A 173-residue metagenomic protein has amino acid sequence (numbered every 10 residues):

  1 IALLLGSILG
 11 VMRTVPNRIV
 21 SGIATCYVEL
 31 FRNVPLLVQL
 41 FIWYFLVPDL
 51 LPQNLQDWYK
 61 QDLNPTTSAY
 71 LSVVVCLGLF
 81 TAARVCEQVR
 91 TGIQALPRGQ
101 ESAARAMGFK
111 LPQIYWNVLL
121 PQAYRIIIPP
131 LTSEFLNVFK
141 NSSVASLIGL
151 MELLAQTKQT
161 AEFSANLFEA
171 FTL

Functional and structural regions predicted by a protein language model:
I1-L173: Transmembrane alpha-helices and adjacent helix-loop boundaries
